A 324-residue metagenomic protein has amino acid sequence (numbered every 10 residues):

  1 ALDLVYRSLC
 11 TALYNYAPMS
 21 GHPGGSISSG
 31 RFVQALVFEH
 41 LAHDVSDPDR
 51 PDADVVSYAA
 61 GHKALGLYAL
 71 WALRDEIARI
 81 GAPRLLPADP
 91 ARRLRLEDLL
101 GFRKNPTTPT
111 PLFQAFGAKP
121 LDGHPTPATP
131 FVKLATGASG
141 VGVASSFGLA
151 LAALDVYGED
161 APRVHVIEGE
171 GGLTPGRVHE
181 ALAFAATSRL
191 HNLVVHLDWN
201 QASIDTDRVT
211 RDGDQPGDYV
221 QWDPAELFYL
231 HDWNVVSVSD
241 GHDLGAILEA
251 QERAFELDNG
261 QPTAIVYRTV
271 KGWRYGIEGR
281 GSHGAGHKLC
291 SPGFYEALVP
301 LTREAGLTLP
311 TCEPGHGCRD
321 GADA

Functional and structural regions predicted by a protein language model:
L4-S20, D198: N-terminal capping segment at the start of a domain
Y6-R7, S28-S188: Cofactor-binding active-site loop characterized by glycine-rich and histidine/acidic residues
M19-I27: Structural motif
G21, D44, R79-A82, T110-P111 (+3 more regions): Residue-level signal for secondary-structure boundary elements
R95, D323-A324: Helix N-terminus capping/helix-initiation residues
P127-D323: Glycine-rich ThDP/TPP pyrophosphate-binding loop and its adjacent helix/strand module within ThDP-dependent enzymes
